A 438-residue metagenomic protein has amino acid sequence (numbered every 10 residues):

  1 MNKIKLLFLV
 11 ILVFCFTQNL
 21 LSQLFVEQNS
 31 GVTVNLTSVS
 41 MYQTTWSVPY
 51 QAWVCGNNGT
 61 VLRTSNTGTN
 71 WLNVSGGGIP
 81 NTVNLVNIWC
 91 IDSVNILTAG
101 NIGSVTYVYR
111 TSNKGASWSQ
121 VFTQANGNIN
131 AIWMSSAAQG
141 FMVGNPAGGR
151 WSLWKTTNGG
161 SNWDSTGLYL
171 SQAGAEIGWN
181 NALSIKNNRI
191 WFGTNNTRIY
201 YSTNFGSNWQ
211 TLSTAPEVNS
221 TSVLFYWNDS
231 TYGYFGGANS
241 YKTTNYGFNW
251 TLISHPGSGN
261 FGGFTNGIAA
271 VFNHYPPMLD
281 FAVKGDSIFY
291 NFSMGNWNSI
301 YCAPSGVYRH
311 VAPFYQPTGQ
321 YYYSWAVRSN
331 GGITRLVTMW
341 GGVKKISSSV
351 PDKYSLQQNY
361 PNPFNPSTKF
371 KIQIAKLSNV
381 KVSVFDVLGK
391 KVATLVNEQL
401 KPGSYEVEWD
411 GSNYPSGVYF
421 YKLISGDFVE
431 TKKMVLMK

Functional and structural regions predicted by a protein language model:
M1-K5, K438: Positively charged n-region of N-terminal signal peptides that target proteins for export
I4-C15: Sec-dependent N-terminal signal peptides
V13, F25, N29-V32, F261 (+3 more regions): Preference for short coil/turn "hinge" residues that link or interrupt alpha-helices
T17-S22: Sec/Tat signal peptide C-region and signal peptidase I cleavage site
Q23-G341: Residue-level hotspots at or immediately adjacent to binding/recognition sites across diverse folds
W340-S348: Short, motif-level signal for alpha-helix interfacial/capping segments enriched in acidic residues and aromatics/proline
S347-K438: C-terminal outer-membrane/trafficking sorting elements
